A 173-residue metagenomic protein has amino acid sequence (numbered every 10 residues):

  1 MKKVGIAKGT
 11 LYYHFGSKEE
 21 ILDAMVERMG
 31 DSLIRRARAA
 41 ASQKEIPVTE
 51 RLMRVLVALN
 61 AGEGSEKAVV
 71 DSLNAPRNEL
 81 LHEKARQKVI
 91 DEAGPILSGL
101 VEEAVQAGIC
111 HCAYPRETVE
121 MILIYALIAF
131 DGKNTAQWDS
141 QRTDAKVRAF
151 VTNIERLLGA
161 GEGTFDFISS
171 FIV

Functional and structural regions predicted by a protein language model:
M1-E20, A24: Helix-turn-helix
K18, M25, M29, L33 (+5 more regions): Hydrophobic/aromatic residues within well-ordered alpha-helical segments
A24, R28, R35-V69, V119-I122: Hydrophobic alpha-helical connector segments
V57, R86, I90, G94 (+3 more regions): Amphipathic alpha-helical core segments of compact helical bundles
A61-G99, Q106-C110, E117: Short secondary-structure transition hinges
D71-S72, A107-N153, G161-V173: Hydrophobic/aromatic-rich alpha-helical bundle segments in the mid-to-C-terminal region
L100, N153-L157: C-terminal alpha-helix
